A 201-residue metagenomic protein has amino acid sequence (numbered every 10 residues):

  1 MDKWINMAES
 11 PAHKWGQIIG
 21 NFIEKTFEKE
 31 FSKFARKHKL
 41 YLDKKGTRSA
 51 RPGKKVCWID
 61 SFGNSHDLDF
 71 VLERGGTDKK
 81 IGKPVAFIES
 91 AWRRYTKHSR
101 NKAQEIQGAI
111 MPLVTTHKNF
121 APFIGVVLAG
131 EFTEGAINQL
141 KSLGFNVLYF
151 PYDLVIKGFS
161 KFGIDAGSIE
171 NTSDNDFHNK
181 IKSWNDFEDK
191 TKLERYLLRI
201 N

Functional and structural regions predicted by a protein language model:
M1-R48, I200-N201: Interdomain/boundary linker segments immediately adjacent to catalytic/signaling cores
H13, Q17, N21, D60 (+2 more regions): Short, charged/polar micro-motifs that form catalytic or ligand-binding hotspots
I19-F27, G63-D67, Y95-E105: Phosphate/oxyanion-binding active-site loops and adjacent basic polyanion-contact surfaces
D43-I81: Active-site metal-binding core of divalent-cation-utilizing nuclease and nuclease-like domains
T47-R51, R94, L154: Residue-level detector of flexible, active-site-proximal loop/helix-junction positions within diverse enzyme catalytic
I81, V85-A86, S90-Y149: Catalytic cores of nucleic-acid endonucleases
S142-N201: Non-catalytic C-terminal interaction segments of nucleic acid-processing enzymes
